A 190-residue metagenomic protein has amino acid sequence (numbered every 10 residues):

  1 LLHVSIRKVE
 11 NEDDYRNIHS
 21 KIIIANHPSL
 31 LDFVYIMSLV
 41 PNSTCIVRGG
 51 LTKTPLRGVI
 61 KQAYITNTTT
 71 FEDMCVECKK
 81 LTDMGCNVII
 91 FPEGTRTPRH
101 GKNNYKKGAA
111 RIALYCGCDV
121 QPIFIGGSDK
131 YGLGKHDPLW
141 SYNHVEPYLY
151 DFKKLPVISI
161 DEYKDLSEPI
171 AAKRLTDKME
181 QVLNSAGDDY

Functional and structural regions predicted by a protein language model:
L1-I22: Membrane-anchoring hydrophobic helices of lipid-metabolizing enzymes
L2-V9, T69-E72, G134-H136: Short gly/ser/thr-rich secondary-structure transition/capping motifs
D13-R16, K80-L81, S128, S167-Y190: Membrane-interfacial terminal anchoring regions of lipid-handling membrane enzymes
Y15-T70: Catalytic core of membrane glycerolipid acyltransferases/transacylases, capturing the structured, soluble-facing
S20-I22, G85-F91: Residue-level preference for the first positions of well-ordered beta-strands
T54-G58, C86-N87, H100-L166: A cross-family acyltransferase "interaction/gating" segment
I60-T82, P92: A membrane-cytosol interface segment of integral membrane proteins
R96-T97: Short active-site segment of divalent metal-dependent hydrolases/proteases that encodes the spacing between
